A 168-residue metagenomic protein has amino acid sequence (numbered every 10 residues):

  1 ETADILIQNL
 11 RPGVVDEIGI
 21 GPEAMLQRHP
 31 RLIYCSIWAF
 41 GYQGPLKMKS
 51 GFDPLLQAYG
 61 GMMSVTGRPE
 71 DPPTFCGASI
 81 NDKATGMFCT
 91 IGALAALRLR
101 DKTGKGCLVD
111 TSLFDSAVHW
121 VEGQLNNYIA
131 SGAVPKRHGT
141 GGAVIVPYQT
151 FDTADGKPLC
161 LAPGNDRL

Functional and structural regions predicted by a protein language model:
E1-K105: N-terminal helix-loop segment corresponding to the beta1-alpha1 unit of nucleotide/adenylate-binding folds
Y59-L168: Acidic, glycine-rich segments within the central catalytic cores of soluble metabolic enzymes that bind/position
